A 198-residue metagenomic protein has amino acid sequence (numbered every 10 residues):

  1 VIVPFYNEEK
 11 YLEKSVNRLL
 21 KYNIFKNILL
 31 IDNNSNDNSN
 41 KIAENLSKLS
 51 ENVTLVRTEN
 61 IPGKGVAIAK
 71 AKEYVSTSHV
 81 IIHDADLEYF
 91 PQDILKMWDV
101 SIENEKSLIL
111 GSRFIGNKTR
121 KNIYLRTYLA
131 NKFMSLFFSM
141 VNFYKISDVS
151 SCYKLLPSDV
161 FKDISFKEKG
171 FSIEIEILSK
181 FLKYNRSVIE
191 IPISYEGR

Functional and structural regions predicted by a protein language model:
F5, I31-N33, T58: Conserved sequence signature across two-component system core domains
E8-K21: Short, well-formed alpha-helical segments that are part of the catalytic scaffolds of diverse glycosyltransferases
E8-Y11, S35, K64, F90: Donor nucleotide-sugar binding loop of glycosyltransferases
K26-L29, N40-Y74: Conserved donor nucleotide-binding strand/loop of the catalytic core
D32-K41, L87: A conserved acidic beta->alpha catalytic loop
T58-Y74, H79, P91-F171, G197-R198: Acceptor/aglycone-binding surface of glycosyltransferases and processive sugar-polymer synthases
Y144-K145, F166-K169, L178-E196: Catalytic donor-sugar/metal-binding loop of nucleotide-sugar-dependent glycosyltransferases
